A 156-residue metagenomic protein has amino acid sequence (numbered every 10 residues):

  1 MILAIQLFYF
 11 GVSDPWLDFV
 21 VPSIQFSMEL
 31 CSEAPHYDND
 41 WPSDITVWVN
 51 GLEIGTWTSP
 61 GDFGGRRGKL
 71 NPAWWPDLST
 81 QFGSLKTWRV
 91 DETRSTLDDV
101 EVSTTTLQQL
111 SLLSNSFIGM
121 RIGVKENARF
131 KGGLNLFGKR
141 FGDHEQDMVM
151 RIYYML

Functional and structural regions predicted by a protein language model:
M1, P60-L113, R129-G132: Extended, solvent-exposed segments with strong compositional bias
I2-V20, V100-T106: Short beta-strands within extracellular/lumenal beta-sheet-rich domains
V20-N39: A short beta-strand element within beta-rich, extracytoplasmic domains of secreted/secretory-pathway proteins
I24-F26, L107-Q109, S114-N127: Short, well-structured beta-strand segments within conserved domains
L30-A34, G51, V124-A128: Beta-strand elements of well-folded, non-transmembrane domains
Y37-V49: Short coil-to-beta strand junction motifs in C2/discoidin
G51-W57: Surface-exposed loop/edge segments in extracytoplasmic proteins
G123-L156: Proprotein-processing/basic-patch segments
